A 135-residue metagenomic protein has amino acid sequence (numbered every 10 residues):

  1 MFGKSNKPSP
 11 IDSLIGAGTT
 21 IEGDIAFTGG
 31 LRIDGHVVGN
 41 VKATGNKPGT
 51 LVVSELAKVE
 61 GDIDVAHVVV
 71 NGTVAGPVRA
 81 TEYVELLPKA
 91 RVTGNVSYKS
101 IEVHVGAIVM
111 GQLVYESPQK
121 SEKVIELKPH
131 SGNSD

Functional and structural regions predicted by a protein language model:
M1-N40, T44-E60, V69, Y83-D135: Intrinsically disordered, low-complexity terminal regions
